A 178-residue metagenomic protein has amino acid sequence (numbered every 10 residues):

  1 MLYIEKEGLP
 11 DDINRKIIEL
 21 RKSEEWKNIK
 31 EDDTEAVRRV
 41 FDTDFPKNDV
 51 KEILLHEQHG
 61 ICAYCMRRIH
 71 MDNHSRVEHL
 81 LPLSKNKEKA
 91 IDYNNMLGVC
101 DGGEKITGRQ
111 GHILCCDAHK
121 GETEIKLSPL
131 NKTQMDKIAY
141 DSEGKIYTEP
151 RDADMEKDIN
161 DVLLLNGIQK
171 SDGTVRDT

Functional and structural regions predicted by a protein language model:
M1-H59, R67-R76, L83-T178: Replace "small metal-dependent catalytic modules" with "small catalytic or cofactor-binding modules
